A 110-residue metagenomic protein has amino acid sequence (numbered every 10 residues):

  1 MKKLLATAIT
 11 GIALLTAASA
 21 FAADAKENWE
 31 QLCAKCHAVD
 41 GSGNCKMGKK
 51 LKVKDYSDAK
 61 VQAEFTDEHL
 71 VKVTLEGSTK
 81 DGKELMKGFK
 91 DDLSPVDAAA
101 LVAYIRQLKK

Functional and structural regions predicted by a protein language model:
M1-A8: Bacterial N-terminal signal peptides that target proteins for export
A8-T16: Bacterial N-terminal signal peptides
T16-A23: Sec/Tat signal peptide C-region and signal peptidase I cleavage site
D24-Q31, L108-K110: Short sequence/structural segments immediately N-terminal
Q31-V39, L101: The canonical Cys-X-X-Cys-His
S42-G43: Short, non-ligating residues that shape and space the ligands of small metal-coordination modules and catalytic
M47-K60, V73-L108: Axial heme c-ligation environment in periplasmic c-type cytochrome domains
E64-F65: Short, conserved charged micro-motifs
